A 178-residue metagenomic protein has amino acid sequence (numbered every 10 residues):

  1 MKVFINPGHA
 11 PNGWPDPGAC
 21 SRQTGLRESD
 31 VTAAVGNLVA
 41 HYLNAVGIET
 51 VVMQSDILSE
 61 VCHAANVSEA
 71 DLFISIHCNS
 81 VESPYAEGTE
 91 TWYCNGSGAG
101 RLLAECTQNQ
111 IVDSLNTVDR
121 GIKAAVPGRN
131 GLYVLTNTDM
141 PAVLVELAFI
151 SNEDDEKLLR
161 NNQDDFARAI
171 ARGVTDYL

Functional and structural regions predicted by a protein language model:
M1-C62: Active-site histidine-acidic residue metal-binding/catalytic motifs, centered on HxH/HExxH-like signatures
F4, G13-P15, F73-C78, E82 (+1 more regions): Active-site-adjacent mobile loop/cap segments within catalytic or ligand-binding domains
G13-R27, S80-S114: A short, glycine/acidic-enriched catalytic loop
L26-A34, S59, S97-L102, K157-D165: Soluble non-cytosolic domains of exported or imported proteins
L38, N44, R101-N116, E156-L178: Long, well-ordered alpha-helical scaffolding segments within enzyme catalytic domains, especially pronounced
E49, D71-L72: Residue-level detector of anion-binding/catalytic polar loops
V52-Q54, G121-A124: A structural preference for short, hydrophobic beta-strand core positions in alpha/beta folds
V67-E69: Alpha-helix C-terminal capping/helix-to-coil transition sites in glycosyltransferase folds
